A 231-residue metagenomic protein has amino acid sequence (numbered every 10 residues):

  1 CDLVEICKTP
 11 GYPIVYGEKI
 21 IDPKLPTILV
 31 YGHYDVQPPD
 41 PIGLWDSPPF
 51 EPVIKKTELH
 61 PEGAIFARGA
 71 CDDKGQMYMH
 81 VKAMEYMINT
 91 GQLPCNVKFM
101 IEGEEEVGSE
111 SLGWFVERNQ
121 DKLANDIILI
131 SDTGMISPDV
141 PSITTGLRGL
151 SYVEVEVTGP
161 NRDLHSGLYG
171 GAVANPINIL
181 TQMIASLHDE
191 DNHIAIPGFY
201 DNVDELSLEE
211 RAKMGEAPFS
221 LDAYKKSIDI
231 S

Functional and structural regions predicted by a protein language model:
C1-L25, L29, F50-P52: A non-catalytic alpha/beta surface segment that caps or lines the substrate-entry region of metallo-dependent hydrolase
G11, G103-V107, N202-D204: Short, internal active-site loops enriched in acidic
E18, H33, E154-T158, S186: Residue-level recognition of well-ordered beta-strand positions that form the cores of beta-sheet-rich folds across
L25-K98: Active-site metal-coordination/substrate-binding segment of hydrolases, especially metallo-dependent peptidases
K74-T90, S109-V116, P176-S186: Active-site-proximal alpha-helical scaffold in enzymes
N89, E117-D121, P160-R162, A185-H193: Generic secondary-structure signature for well-ordered alpha-helical cores
P94-A174: Histidine/acidic-residue-rich, glycine-tolerant segments that coordinate divalent metal ions
I136, T145, S166-S231: Acidic-enriched catalytic cores of C-N bond-cleaving enzymes acting on peptides and small amides
